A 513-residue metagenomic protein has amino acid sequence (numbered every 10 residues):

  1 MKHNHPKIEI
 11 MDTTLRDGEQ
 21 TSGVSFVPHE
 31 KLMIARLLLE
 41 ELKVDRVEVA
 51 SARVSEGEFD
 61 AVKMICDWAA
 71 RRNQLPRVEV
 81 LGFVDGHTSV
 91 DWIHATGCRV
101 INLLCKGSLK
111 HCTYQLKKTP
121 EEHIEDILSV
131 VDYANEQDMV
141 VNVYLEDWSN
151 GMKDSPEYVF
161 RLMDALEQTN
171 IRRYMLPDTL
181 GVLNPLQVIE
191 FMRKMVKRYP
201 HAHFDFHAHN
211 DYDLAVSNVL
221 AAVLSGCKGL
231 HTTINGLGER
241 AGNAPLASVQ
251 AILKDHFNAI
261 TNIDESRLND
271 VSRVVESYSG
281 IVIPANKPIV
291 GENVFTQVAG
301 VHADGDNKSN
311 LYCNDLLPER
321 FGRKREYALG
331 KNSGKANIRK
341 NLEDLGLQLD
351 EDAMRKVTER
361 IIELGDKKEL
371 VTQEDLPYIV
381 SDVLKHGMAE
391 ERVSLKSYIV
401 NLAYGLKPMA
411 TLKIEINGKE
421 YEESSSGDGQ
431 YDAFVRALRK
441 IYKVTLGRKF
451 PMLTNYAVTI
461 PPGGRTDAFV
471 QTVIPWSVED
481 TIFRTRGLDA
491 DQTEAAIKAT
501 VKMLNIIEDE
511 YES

Functional and structural regions predicted by a protein language model:
K2-T14, N258-S424, R465-F469: A mid-to-C-terminal "edge-of-domain" accessory segment
H5-I10, R16-D17, T21-R46, D67-W68 (+4 more regions): Alpha/beta enzyme core
L15, S51-A52, F83-D85, C105-S108 (+6 more regions): Short, ordered loop/turn segments at secondary-structure junctions
Q20-T21, S25, E30-I34, L39 (+2 more regions): Non-catalytic terminal/interface segments that mediate subunit docking, oligomerization, and allosteric communication
E41, W68-R72, L104, V130-Y133 (+13 more regions): Change "in soluble alpha/beta enzymes" to "in soluble alpha/beta proteins
R53-N73, V78-L81, D85-V90: N-terminal active-site wall of soluble small-molecule enzyme domains
C112, D178, T232-E239, A251-I263 (+3 more regions): Short beta-alpha connecting loops at secondary-structure transitions that line or flank enzyme active sites
L180-L183, E190-N307, Y312: Catalytic alpha/beta core domains of metabolic enzymes, predominantly
